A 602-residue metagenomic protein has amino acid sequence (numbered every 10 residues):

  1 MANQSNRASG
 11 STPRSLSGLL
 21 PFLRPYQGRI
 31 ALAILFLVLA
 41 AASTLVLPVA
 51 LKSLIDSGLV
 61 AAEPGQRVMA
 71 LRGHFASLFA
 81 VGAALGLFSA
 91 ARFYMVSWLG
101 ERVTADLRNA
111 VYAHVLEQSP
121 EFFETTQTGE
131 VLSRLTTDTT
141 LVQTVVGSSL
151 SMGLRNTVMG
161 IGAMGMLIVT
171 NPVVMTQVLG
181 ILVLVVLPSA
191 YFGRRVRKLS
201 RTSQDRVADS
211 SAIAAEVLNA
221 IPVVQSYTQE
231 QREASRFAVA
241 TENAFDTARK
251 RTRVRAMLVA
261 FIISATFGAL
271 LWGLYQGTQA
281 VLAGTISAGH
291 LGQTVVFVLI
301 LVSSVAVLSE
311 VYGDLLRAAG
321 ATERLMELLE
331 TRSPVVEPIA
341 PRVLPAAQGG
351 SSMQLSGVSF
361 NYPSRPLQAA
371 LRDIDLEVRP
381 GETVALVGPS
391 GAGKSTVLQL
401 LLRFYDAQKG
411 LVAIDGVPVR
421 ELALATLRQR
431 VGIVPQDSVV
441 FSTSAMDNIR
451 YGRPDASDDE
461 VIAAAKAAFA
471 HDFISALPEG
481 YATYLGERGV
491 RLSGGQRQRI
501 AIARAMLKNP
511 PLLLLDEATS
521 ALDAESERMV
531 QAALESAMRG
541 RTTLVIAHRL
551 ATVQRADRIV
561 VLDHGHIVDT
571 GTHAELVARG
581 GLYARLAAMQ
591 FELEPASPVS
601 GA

Functional and structural regions predicted by a protein language model:
A2, I30-F88, I168-V173, G268-L271 (+2 more regions): Transmembrane helix-loop-helix hairpins at lipid-water interfaces of multipass membrane proteins, especially the type-1
A2-T12, L35-F36, S43-D56, V81-T128 (+9 more regions): Juxtamembrane helix-loop junctions of ABC transporter transmembrane domains
T12-Q27, V131: A short amphipathic helical element positioned immediately N-terminal to and/or at the very start of a transmembrane
R29-L39, S151-T202, W272-I286: Transmembrane helices of ABC transporter permease
A61-A62, M166-G180, K250, V254-E323 (+1 more regions): Helix-loop-helix
P120-E121, T137-V146, L150, L154 (+7 more regions): An intracellular "coupling" helix at the cytosolic face of ABC transporter transmembrane type-1 domains
P345-A602: ABC-type nucleotide-binding domain
